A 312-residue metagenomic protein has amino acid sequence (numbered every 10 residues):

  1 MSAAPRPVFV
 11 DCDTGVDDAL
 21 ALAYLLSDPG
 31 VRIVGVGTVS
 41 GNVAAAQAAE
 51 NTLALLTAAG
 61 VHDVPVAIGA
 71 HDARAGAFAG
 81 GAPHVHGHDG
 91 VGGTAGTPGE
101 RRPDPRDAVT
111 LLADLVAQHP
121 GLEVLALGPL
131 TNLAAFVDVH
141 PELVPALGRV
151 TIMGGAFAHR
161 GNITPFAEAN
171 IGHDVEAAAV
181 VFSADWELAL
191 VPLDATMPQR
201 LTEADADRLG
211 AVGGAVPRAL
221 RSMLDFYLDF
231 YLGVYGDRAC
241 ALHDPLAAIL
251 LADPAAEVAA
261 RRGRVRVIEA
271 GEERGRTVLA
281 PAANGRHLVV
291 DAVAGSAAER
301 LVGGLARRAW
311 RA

Functional and structural regions predicted by a protein language model:
S2, A49-Q118, A282-A294, R300 (+1 more regions): Metal-dependent C-N hydrolase catalytic cores
S2-A54, H62, T94-M197: Active-site histidine-anchored catalytic micro-motif
S2-P5, A21-S27, R32-I33, G172-E176 (+1 more regions): Conformational coupling and interaction surfaces
V43-A45, R74-A75, A156-R160, V265-P281: Short, mixed-charge aromatic SLiMs
V66, V181, A248: A residue-level signal for conserved active-site and pocket-lining positions in enzyme catalytic cores
A79-G87, T164-E168, A206: Short, surface-exposed amphipathic charged segments that create phosphate/polyanion-binding patches used for binding
H86-H88, N132, H243: Histidine-centered active-site/metal-ligand motif
